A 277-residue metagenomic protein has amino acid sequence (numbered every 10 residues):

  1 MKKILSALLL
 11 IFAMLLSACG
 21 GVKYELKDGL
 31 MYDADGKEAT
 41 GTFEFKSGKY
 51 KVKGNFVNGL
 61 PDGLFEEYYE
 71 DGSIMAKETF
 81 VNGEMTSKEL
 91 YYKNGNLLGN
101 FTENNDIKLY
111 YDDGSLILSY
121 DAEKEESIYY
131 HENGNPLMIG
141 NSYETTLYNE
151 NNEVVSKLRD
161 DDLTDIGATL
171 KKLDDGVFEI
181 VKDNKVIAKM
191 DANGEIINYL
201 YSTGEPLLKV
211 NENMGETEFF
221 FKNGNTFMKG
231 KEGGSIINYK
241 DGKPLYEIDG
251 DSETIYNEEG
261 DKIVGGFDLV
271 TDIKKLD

Functional and structural regions predicted by a protein language model:
M1-I4: Positively charged n-region of N-terminal signal peptides that target proteins for export
A7-L8, G234: Composition-driven detection of intrinsically disordered, low-complexity segments
L8-L15: Bacterial N-terminal signal peptides
S17-D277: Glycine/tyrosine- and acidic-biased, solvent-exposed loop/turn segments at the edges of beta-strands
